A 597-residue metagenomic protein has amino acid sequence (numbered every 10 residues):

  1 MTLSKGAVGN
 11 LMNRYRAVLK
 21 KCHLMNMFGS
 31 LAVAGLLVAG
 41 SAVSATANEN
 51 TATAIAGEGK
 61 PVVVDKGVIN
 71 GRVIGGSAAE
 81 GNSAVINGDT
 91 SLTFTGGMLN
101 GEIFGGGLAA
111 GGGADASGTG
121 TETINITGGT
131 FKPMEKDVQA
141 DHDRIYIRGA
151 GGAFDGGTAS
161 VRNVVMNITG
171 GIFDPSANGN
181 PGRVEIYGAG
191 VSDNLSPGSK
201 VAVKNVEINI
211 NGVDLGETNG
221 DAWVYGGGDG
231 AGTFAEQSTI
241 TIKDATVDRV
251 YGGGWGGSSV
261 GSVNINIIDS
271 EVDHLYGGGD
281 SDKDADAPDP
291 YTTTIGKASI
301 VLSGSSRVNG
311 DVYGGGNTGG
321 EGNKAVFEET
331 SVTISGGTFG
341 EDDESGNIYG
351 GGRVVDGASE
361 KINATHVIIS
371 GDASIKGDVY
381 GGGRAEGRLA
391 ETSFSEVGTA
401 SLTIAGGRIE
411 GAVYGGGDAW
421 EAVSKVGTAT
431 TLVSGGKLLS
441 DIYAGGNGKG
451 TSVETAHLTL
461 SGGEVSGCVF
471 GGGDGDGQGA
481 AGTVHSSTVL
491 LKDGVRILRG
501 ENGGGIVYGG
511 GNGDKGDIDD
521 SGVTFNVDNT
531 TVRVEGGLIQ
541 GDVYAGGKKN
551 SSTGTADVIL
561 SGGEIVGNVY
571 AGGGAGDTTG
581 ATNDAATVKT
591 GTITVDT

Functional and structural regions predicted by a protein language model:
M1-A32: Bacterial Sec-dependent N-terminal signal peptides
A34-A45: C-terminal segment of classical bacterial N-terminal signal peptides
N48-R72, A78-E102, L108-R249, W255-H274 (+10 more regions): Surface-exposed loop/turn motifs in large extracellular/passenger domains
